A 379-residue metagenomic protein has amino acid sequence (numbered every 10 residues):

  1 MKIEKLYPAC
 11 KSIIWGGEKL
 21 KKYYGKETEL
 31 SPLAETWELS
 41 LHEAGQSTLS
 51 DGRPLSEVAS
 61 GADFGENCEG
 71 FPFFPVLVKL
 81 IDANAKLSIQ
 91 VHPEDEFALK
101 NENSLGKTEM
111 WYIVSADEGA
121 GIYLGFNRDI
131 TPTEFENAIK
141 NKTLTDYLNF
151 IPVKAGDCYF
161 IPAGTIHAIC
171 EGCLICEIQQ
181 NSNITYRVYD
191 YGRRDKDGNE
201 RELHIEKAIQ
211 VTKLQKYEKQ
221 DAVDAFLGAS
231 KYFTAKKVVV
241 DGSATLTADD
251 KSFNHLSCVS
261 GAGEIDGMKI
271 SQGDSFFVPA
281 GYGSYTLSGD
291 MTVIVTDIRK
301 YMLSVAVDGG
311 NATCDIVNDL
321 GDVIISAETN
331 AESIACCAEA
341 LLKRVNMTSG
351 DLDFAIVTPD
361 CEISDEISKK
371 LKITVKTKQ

Functional and structural regions predicted by a protein language model:
M1-I130, T185, D190-L214, A235 (+1 more regions): Transition-metal
F73, I81-K86, D95, L105-G106 (+4 more regions): Ligand-binding loop in jelly-roll beta-barrel domains
V78-K79, L87, E109-Y112, F150-I151 (+4 more regions): His/acidic/aromatic-lined binding-pocket segments of jelly-roll/cupin-type domains and related regulatory beta-sandwich
D129-N141, D249-S257: Short, basic/aromatic beta-hairpin or loop at an interaction surface
I139-Y147, C158-F160, I166-K216: An exposed, glycine/acidic-rich loop-and-rim segment of catalytic or binding clefts
L148-F160, I265-S284: Short acidic-glycine-tyrosine-enriched beta hairpin
D221-D274, G281-Y282: Acidic/His-leaning functional-site neighborhoods
V317, G321-D322: Residue-level signal for glycine
